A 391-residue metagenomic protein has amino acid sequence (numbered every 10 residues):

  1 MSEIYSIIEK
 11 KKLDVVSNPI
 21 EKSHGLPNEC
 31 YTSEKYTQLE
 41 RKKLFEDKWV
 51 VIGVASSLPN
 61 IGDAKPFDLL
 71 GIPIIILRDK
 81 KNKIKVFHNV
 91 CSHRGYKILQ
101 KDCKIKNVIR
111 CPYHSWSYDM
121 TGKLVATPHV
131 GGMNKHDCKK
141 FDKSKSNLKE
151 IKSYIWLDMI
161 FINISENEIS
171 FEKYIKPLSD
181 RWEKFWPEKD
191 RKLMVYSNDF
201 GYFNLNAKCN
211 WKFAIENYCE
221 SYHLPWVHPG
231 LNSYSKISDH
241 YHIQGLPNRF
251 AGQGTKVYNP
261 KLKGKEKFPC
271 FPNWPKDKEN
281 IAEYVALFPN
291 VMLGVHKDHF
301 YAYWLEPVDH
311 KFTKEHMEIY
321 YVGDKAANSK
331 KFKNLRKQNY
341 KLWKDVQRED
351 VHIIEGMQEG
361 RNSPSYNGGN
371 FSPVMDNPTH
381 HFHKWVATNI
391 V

Functional and structural regions predicted by a protein language model:
M1-K101, S153-Y154: N-terminal pre-ligand scaffold of iron-sulfur
S6-E34, C103-S115, K149-L157, S233-K265: N-terminal short leaders/motifs
E46-P59, G132-D137, V285-P289: Short Pro/Gly-enriched beta-strand edge/turn motifs at strand-loop
I52, S57-P59, H129, L231-D239: Short, charge- and proline-biased low-complexity linear segments that act as flexible interaction/docking motifs
G53-N60, F141-K143, N280-Y284, E318: Short linear motifs in intrinsically disordered
S57-E166, E172-P177: Rieske [2Fe-2S] iron-sulfur-binding domain
K83, N89, Y154-I155, M159-V391: C-terminal catalytic domain of Rieske-type non-heme iron oxygenases
